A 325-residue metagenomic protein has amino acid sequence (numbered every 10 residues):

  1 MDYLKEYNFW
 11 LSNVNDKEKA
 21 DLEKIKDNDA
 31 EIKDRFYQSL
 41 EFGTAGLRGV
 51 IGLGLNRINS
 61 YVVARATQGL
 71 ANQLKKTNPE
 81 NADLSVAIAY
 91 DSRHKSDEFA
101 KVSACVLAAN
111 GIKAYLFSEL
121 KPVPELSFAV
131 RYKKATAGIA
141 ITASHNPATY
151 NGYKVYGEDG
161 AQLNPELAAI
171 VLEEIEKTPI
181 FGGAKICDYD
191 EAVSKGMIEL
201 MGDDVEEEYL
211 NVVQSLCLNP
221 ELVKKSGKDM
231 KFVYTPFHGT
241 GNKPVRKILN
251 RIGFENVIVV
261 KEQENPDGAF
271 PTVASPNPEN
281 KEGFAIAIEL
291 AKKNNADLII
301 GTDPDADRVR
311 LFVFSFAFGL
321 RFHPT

Functional and structural regions predicted by a protein language model:
D2-S103, A192-V193, I198-K228, T240: An N-terminal, well-structured beta->alpha segment
W10, E31-F36, L40, N151-A285 (+1 more regions): Gly/Ser/Thr-enriched, mixed-charge loops and adjacent short helices that form phosphate/oxyanion-binding elements
L47-G49, G54-N56, R93, K121-P122 (+6 more regions): Short, glycine-/Ser/Thr-/acidic-enriched flexible segments
N59-V63, N164, A168, T325: Short, charged, low-complexity patches
K75, A104, A108, N250: Gly/Ala-rich phosphate-binding loop of Rossmann-like dinucleotide-binding domains, activating on the conserved
A87-Y150, E255-L311: N-terminal small/polar loop signature for handling phosphorylated ligands or for N-terminal nucleophile
L163, S315-T325: Cysteine protease catalytic core and zymogen-processing segment of caspase-like enzymes
